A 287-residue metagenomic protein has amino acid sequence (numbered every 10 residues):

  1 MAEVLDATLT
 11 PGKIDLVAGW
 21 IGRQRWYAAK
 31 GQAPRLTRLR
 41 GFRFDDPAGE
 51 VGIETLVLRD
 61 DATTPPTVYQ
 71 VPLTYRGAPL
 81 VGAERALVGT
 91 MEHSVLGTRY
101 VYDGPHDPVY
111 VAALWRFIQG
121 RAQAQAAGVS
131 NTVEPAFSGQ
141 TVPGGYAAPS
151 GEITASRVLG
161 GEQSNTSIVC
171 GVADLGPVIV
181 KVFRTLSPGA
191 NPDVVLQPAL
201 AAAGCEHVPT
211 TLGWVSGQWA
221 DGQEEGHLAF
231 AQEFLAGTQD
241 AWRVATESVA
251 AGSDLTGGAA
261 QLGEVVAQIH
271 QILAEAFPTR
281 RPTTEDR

Functional and structural regions predicted by a protein language model:
V4-T8, D15, G19-Y27, G31-P47 (+1 more regions): Conserved ATP-binding subdomain of kinase catalytic cores across diverse folds
